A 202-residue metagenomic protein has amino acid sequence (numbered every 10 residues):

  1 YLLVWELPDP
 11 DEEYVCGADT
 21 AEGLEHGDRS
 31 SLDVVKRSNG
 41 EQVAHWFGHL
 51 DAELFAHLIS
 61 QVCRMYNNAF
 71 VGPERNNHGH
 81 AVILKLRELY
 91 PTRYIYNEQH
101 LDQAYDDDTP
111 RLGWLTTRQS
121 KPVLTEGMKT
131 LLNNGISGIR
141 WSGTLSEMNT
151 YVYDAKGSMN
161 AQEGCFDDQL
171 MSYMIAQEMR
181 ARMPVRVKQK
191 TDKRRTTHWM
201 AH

Functional and structural regions predicted by a protein language model:
Y1-D102, D106-T109, R118, P122 (+2 more regions): RNase H-like, metal-dependent nuclease domains and their acidic two-metal-ion catalytic environment used
